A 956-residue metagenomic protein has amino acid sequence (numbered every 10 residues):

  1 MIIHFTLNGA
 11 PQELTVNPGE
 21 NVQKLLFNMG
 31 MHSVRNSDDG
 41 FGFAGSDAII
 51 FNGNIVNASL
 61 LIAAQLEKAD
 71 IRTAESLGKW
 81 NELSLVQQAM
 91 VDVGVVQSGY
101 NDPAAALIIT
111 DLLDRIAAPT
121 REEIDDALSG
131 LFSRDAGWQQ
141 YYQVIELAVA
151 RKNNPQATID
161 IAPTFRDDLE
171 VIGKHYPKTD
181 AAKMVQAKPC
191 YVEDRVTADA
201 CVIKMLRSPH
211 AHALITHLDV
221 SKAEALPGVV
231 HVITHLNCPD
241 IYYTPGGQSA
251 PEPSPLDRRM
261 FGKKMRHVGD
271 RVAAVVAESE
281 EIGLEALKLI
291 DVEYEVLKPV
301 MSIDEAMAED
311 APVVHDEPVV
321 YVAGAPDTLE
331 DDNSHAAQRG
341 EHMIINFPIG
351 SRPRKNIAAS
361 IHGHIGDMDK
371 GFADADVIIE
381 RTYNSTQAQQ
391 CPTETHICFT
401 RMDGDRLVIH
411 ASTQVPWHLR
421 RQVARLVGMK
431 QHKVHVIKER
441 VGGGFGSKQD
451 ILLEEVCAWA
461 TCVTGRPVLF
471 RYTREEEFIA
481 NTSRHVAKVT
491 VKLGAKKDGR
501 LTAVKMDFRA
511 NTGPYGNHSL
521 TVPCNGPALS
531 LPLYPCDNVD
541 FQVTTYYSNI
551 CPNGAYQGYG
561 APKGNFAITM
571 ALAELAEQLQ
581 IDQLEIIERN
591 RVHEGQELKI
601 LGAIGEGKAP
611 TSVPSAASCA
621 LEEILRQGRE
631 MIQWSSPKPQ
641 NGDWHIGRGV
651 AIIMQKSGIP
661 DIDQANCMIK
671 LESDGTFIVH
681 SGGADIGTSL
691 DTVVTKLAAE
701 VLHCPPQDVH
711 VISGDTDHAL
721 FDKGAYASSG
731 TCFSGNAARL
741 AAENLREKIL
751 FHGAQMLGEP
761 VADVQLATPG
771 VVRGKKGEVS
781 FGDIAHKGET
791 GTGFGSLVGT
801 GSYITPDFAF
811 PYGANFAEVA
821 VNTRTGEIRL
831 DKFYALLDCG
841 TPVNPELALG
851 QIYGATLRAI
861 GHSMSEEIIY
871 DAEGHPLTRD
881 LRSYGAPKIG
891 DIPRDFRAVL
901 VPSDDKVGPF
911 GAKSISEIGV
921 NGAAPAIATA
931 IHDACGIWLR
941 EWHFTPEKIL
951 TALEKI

Functional and structural regions predicted by a protein language model:
M1-A162, V171, Q390: Signature of N-terminal electron-transfer/Fe-S-associated modules in redox systems
G94, K174, D180-Q186, G247-P251 (+8 more regions): Glycine-rich loop/linker segments at domain edges
A105, L128-V192, Q627-G628, S635-P639 (+7 more regions): Intrinsic disorder at enzyme termini
V149-G340: Flexible, low-hydrophobicity surface segments
K183, K288-E295, P299-M301, Q414-W417 (+5 more regions): Extended active-site and interfacial segments that coordinate phosphate-rich ligands in large catalytic machineries
L236, G428-H435, V463-V468, K497 (+3 more regions): C-terminal catalytic domains of large/alpha subunits in multi-subunit enzymes
P318-V427, H593-T676, I804, L877-K888 (+1 more regions): Helix-loop-helix junctions that connect adjacent transmembrane helices in secondary transporters/permeases, recognized
R421, R440-G465, L469-R471, L690-L697: Thiamine diphosphate
